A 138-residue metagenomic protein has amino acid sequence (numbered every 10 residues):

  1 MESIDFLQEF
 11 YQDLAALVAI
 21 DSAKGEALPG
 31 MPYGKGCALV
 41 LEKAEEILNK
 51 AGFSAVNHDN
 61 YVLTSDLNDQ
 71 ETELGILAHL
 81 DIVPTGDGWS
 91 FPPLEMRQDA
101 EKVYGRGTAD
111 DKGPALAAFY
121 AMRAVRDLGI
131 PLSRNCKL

Functional and structural regions predicted by a protein language model:
M1-L77, I82-T85: N-terminal helical capping/dimerization or prosegment-like subdomains of hydrolases acting on amide or phosphate bonds
E73-K137: Active-site metal-coordination/substrate-binding segment of hydrolases, especially metallo-dependent peptidases
